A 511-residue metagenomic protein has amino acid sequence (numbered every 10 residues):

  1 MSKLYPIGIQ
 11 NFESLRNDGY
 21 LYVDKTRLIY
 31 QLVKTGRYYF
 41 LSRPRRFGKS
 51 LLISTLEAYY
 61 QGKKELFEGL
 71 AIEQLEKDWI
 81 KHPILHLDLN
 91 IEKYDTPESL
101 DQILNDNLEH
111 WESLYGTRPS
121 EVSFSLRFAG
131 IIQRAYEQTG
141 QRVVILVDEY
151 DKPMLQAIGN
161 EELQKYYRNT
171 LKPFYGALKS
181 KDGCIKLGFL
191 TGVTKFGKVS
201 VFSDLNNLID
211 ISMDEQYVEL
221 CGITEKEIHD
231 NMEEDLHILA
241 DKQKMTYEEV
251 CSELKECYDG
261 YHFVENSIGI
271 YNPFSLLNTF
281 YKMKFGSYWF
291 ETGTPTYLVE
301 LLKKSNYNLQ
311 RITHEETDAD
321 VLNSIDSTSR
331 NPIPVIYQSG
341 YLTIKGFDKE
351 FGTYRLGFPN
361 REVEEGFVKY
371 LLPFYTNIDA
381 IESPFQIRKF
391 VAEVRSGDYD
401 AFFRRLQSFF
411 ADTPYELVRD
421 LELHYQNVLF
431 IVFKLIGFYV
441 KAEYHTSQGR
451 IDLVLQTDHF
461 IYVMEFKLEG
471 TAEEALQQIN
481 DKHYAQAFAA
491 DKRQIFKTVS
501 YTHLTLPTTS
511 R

Functional and structural regions predicted by a protein language model:
M1-L421: Phosphate-binding site recognition
A135-T139, V432-D458: Active-site metal-binding core of divalent-cation-utilizing nuclease and nuclease-like domains
V144, F460-Y462, F496: Structural motif
Q164-N169, L468-A485: Mg2+/Mn2+-dependent nuclease catalytic core
F174-K181, P334-L342, F430-K434, F438 (+1 more regions): Metal-dependent nuclease catalytic cores in nucleic-acid-processing enzymes, especially RNase H-like/related
S408-K441: Acidic-basic catalytic patches of nuclease active cores, encompassing PD-(D/E)XK and other metal-cofactor nuclease
L429, I451-L468, K482: Conserved catalytic cores of phosphodiester-cleaving nucleases, focusing on short active-site segments
T502-T508: Conserved small/polar residues in nucleotide/adenosyl-binding loops
